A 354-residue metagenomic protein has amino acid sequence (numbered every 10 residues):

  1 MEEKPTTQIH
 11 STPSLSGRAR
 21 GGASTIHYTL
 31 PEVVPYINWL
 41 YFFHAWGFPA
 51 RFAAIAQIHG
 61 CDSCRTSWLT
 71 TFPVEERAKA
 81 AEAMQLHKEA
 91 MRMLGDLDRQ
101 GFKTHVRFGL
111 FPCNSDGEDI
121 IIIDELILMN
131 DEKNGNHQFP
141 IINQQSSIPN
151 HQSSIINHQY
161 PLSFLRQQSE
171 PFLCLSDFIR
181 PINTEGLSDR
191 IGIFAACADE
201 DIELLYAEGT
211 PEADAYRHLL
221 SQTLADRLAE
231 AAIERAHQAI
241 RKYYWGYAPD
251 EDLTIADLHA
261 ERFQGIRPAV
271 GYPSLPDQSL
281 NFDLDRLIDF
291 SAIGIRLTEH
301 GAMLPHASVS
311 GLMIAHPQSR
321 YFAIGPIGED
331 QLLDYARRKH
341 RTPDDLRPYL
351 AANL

Functional and structural regions predicted by a protein language model:
M1-H10, S24-G135, N157-H218, T223 (+1 more regions): Active-site loops and adjacent core secondary-structure elements that bind or stabilize anionic groups
S11-P13, I141: Generic detector of N-terminal low-structure segments
G17-R18: Glycine-biased, low-complexity coil/linker segments
G21, W39, H151-S153, G328: Short linear sequence motifs
G22-A23, P140: Intrinsically disordered, low-complexity segments enriched in serine/threonine/proline/glycine and often basic
D131, N136-N157: Arg/Gly-rich low-complexity intrinsically disordered repeat tracts
S169-L354: C-terminal accessory domains/tails appended to large, multi-domain proteins
